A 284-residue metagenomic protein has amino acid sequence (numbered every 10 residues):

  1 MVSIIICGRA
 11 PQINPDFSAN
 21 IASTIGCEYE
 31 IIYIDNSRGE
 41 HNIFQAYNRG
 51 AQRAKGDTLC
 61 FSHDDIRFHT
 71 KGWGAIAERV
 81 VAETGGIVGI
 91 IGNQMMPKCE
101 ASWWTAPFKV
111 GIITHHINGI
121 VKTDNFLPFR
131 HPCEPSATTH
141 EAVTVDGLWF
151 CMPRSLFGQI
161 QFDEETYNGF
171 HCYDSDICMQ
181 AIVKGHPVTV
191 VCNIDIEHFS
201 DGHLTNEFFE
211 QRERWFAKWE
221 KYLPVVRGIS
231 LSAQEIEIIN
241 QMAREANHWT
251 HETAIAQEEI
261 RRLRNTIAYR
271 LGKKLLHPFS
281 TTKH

Functional and structural regions predicted by a protein language model:
M1-S23, I32-Y33: N-proximal low-complexity "stem/linker" segments adjacent to membrane-targeting elements
R38-A54: Glycine-rich, basic loop-to-helix element that forms the pyrophosphate-binding segment of sugar-nucleotide handling
E40, R67, K71-H116: Conserved donor NDP-sugar-binding/catalytic core segment of glycosyltransferases
L59: Short aromatic/hydrophobic "clamp" motif used to bind/position activated sugar donors
N118-M152: A recurrent flexible, glycine/aromatic-enriched loop bordering the glycosyltransferase active site that acts as
V143-V145, R154, G158-M179, H186-E197: Donor nucleotide-sugar recognition loop
H186-E210, R214-K218, I236: Active-site donor/metal-binding and catalytic loop motifs of nucleotide-sugar-dependent glycosylation enzymes
G228-H284: Boundary detector for helix-to-coil junctions that initiate low-complexity/charged tails
